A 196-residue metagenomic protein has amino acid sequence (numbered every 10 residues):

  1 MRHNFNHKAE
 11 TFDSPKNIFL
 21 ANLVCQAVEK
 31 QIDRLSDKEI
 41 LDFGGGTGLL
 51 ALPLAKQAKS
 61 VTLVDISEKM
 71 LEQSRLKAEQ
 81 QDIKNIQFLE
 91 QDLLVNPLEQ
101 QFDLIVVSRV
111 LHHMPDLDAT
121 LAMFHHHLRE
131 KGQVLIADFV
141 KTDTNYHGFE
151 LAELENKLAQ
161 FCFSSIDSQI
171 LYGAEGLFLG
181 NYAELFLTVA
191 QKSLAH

Functional and structural regions predicted by a protein language model:
M1-L35: Conserved class I S-adenosyl-L-methionine
K38-G44: Conserved class I S-adenosyl-L-methionine
T47-V95: Class I SAM-dependent methyltransferase SAM/SAH-binding core
V106: A conserved beta-strand element that flanks and buttresses the S-adenosyl-L-methionine
A119-E130: A short glycine-rich, Lys/Arg-flanked "PGG" loop and its adjoining helix->strand segment in the class I
G132-F139: Conserved beta-strand signature within the Rossmann-like core of class I S-adenosyl-L-methionine
H147-C162: Short alpha-helix
A174-H196: Core SAM-dependent methyltransferase catalytic element
